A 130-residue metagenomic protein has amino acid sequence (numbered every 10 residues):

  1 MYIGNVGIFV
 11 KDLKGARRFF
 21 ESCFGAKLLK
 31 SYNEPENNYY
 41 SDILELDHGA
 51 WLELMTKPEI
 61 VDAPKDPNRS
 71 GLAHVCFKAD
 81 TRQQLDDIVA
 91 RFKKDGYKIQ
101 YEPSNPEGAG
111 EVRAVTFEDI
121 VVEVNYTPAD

Functional and structural regions predicted by a protein language model:
M1-R17, L72-F77, A129-D130: N-terminal beta-strand motif that seeds the catalytic metal site of vicinal oxygen chelate
F9-L52: Core segments of cupin and vicinal oxygen chelate
G15-R18, S22, Q83-K94: Replace "anionic and nucleotidyl ligands
K30, L54, E59-P64: A short, acidic/glycine-rich surface segment
N38-D42, A73, G108-V112: Short beta-strand micro-motifs in enzyme catalytic cores
D47-G49, R69-L72: Short connector loops at helix/strand junctions that flank enzyme active sites, especially segments positioning acidic
N68, V75-V89: Mid-chain, well-packed structural core segment of small domains
V89-D130: Vicinal oxygen chelate
